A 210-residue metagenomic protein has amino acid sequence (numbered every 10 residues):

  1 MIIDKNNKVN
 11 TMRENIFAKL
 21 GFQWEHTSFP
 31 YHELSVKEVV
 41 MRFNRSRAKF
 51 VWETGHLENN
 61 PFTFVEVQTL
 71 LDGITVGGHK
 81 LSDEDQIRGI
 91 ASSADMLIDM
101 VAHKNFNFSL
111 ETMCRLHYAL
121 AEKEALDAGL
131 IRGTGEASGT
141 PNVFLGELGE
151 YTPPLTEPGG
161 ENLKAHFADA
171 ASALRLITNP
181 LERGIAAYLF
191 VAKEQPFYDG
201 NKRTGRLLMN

Functional and structural regions predicted by a protein language model:
M1-N210: FIC/Doc superfamily catalytic core
